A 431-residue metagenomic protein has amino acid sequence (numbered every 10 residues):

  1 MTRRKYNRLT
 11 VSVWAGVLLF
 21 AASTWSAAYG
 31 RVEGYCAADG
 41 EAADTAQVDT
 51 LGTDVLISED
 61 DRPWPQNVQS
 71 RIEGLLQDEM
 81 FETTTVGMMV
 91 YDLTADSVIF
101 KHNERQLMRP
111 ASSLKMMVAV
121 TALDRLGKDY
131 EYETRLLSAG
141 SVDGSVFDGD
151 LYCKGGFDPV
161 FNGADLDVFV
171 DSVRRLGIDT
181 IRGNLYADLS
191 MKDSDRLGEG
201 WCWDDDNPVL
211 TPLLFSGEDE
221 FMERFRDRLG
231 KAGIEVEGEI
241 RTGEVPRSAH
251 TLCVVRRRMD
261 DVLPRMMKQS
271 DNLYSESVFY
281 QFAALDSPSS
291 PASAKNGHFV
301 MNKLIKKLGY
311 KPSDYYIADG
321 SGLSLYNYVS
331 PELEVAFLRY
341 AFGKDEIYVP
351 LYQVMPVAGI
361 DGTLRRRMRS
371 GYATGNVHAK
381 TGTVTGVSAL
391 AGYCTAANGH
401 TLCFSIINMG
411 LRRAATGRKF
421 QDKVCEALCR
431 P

Functional and structural regions predicted by a protein language model:
M1-G40, T45: Bacterial Sec-dependent N-terminal signal peptides
E33-T94, F100-L107, D171-L176, R430: Beta-lactamase-like hydrolase cores
T83-T85, N103-R105, A111-L114, D129-E131 (+8 more regions): Extracytoplasmic
G87-Y91, I99-K101, V118, D150-K154 (+5 more regions): Soluble periplasmic/extracytoplasmic beta-strand elements of cell-envelope proteins
D96, P110-K128, L185, R224-F225 (+2 more regions): Active-site SXXK
C153-P159, G163-E220: Polar, glycine-rich mid-to-C-terminal structural blocks that act as macromolecule-binding/assembly scaffolds
F215-Y352: A small/polar active-site loop signature that marks catalytic segments
Y316-D319, L323-P431: C-terminal soluble interaction/assembly domains
